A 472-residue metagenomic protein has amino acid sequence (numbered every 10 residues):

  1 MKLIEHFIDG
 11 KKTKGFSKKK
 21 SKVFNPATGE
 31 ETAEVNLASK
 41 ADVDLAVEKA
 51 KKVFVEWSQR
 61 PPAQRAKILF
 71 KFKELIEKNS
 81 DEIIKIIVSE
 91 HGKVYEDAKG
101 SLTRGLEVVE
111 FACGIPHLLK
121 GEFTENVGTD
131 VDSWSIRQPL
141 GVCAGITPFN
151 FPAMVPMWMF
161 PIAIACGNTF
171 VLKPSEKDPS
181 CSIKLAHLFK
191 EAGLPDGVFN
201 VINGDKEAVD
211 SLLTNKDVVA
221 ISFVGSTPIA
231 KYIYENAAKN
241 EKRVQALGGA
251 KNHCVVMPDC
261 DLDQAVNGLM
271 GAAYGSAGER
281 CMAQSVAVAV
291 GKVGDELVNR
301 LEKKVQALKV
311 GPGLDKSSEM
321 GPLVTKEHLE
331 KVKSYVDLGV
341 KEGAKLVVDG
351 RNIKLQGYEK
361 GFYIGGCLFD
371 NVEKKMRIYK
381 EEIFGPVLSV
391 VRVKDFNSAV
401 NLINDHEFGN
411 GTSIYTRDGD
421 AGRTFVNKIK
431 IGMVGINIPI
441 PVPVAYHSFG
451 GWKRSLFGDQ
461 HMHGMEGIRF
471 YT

Functional and structural regions predicted by a protein language model:
M1-V131, V324: N-terminal Rossmann-like NAD(P)+-binding subdomain of aldehyde/semialdehyde dehydrogenases
H6, A246, H447: Short aromatic-centered micro-motifs
T28-E34, V218, V255, K309-V310 (+2 more regions): Conserved C-terminal structural/oligomerization subdomain of aldehyde/semialdehyde dehydrogenase
G29, R65, I87, V109 (+9 more regions): Residue-level signal for inorganic ion chemistry
E31-A38, V53-Q59, G145, C254-M257 (+5 more regions): Short, well-ordered beta-strand elements within core beta-sheets of diverse protein domains
F54, S58, K73-S80, I84 (+17 more regions): Structural signal for hydrophobic packing residues in well-ordered secondary-structure cores of soluble enzyme domains
G121-Q264, S317, V393, G458: Rossmann-like NAD(P) dinucleotide-binding subdomain of oxidoreductase/dehydrogenase enzymes
P228-E373, L402, I436: ALDH superfamily catalytic-core signature
